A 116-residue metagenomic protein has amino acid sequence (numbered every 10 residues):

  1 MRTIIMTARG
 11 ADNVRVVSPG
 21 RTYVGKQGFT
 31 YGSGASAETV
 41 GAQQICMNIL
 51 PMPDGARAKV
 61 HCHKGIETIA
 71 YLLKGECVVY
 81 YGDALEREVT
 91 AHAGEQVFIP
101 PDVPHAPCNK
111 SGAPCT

Functional and structural regions predicted by a protein language model:
M1-Q44, K59: A short, N-terminal "cap"/entry segment at the start of jelly-roll beta-barrel domains of the cupin/DSBH fold
T30-S36, N48-K64, P101: Conserved short histidine dyad/triad with adjacent acidic residue
V40, G65, A84, G112-A113: Short strand-connecting beta-turns/loops that link adjacent beta-strands
M47-I49, I69, F98, A113-T116: A short hydrophobic beta-strand segment most commonly corresponding to one strand of the jelly-roll/cupin
I49, C62, L73, Y81-D83 (+2 more regions): Residue-level recognition of conserved beta-strand positions in structured domain cores
M52-G55, A91-S111: Conserved metal-binding segment of the jelly-roll/cupin
R57, G65-A93: A short beta-strand-loop-beta hairpin characteristic of the jelly-roll/cupin
E76-V78, P104, P114: Structural motif
